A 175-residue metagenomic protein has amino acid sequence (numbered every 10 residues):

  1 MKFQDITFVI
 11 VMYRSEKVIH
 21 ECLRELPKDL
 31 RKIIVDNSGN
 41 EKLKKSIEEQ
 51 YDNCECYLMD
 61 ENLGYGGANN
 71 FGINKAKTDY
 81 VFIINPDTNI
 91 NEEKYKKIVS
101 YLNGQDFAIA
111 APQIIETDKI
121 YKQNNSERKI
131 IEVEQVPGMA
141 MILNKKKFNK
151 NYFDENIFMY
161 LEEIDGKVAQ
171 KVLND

Functional and structural regions predicted by a protein language model:
Q4-I10, L26, R31-V35: Hydrophobic targeting segments
M12-K28: Short, well-formed alpha-helical segments that are part of the catalytic scaffolds of diverse glycosyltransferases
D36-K45: A conserved acidic beta->alpha catalytic loop
L43-K44, N69, E93-Y95, E162: Acidic donor-diphosphate engagement hotspot in glycosyltransferases and nucleotidyltransferases that stabilizes
M59-A76: Glycine-rich, basic loop-to-helix element that forms the pyrophosphate-binding segment of sugar-nucleotide handling
V81: Short aromatic/hydrophobic "clamp" motif used to bind/position activated sugar donors
T88-K122: Conserved donor NDP-sugar-binding/catalytic core segment of glycosyltransferases
M141-L143, K147-Y152, N156-D175: A short, conserved alpha-helix in the catalytic core of glycosyltransferases
